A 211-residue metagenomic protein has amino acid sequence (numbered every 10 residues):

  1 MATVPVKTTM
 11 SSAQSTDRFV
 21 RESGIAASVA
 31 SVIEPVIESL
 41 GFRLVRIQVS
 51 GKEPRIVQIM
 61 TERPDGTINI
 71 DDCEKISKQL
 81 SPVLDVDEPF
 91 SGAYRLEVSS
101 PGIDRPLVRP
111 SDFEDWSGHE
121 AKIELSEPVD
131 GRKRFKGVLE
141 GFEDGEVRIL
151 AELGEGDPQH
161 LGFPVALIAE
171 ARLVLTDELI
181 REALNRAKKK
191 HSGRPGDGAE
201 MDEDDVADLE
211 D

Functional and structural regions predicted by a protein language model:
M1-L173, D177-D211: Short Lys/Arg-rich amphipathic alpha-helical segments
